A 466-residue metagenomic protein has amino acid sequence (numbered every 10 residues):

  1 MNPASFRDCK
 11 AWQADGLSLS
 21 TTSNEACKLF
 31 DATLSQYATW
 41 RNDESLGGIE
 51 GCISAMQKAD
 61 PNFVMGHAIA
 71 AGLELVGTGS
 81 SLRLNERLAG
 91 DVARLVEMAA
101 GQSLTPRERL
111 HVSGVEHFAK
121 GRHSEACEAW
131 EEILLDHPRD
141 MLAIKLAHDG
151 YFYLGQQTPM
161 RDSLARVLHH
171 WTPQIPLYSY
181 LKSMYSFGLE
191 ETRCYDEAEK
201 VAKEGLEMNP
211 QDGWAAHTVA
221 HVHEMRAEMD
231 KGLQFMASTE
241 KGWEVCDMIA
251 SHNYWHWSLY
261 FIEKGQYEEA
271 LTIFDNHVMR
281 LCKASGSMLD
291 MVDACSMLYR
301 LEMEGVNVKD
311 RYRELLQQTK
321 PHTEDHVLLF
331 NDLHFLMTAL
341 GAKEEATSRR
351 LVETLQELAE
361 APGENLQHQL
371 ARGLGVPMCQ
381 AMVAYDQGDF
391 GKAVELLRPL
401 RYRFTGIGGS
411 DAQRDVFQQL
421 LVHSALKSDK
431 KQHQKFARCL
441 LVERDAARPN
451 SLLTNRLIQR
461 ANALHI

Functional and structural regions predicted by a protein language model:
T22, C27, S35-S54, K58-T105 (+4 more regions): Inter-helical turn/loop elements of alpha-helical hairpins
N24, D31, S35, I69 (+12 more regions): "A position-specific structural signal for the A-helix of alpha-solenoid helical repeats
T39-W40, G77, K120-G121, L154 (+8 more regions): Structural motif corresponding to the intra-repeat A-B loop/turn of tetratricopeptide repeats
S45-I49, L88, A126, M160 (+6 more regions): Single-residue signature of alpha-solenoid repeat helices
S54-D60, V96-Q102, E131-P138, R166-I175 (+7 more regions): Solenoid-like repeat scaffolds
G66, R109, L142-A143, L177 (+8 more regions): TPR alpha-solenoid repeat register
I249, Y254-K320, D332-F335, L340-G341: A conserved active-site cap/scaffold subdomain adjacent to cofactor or substrate pockets
P377, Y385-I466: C-terminal non-catalytic interaction modules
